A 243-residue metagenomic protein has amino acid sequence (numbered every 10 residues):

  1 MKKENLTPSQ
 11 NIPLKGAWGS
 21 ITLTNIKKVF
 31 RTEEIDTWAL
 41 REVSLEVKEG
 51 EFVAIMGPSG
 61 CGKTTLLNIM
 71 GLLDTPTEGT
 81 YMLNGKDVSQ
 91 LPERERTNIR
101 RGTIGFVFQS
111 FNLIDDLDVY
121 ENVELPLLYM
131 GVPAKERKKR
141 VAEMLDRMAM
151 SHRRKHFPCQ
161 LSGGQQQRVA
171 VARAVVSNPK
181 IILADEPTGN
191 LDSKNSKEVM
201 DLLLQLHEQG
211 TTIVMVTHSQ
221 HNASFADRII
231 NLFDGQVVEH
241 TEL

Functional and structural regions predicted by a protein language model:
M1-V29, E239-L243: ABC-family P-loop ATPase nucleotide-binding domain
W18-L232: ABC family nucleotide-binding domain
I229-T241: H-loop (His-switch) and adjacent beta-strand-loop-beta switch element of ABC-type ATPase nucleotide-binding domains
